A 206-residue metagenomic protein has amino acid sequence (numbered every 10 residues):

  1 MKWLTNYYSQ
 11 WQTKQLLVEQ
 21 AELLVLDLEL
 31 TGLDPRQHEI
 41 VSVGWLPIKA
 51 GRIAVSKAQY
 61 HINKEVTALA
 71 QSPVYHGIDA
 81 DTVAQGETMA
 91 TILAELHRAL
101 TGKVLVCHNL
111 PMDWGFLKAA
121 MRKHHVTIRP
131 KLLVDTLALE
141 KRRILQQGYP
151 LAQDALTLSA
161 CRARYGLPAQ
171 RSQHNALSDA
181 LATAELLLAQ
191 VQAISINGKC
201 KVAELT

Functional and structural regions predicted by a protein language model:
M1-Q15, R164, A184-T206: Acidic two-metal-ion nuclease catalytic site recognized across multiple nuclease folds, prominently DnaQ/RNase D-T
W3-L26, L30-K131, A152-H174: Conserved non-catalytic scaffold segment of RNase H-like nuclease domains
K103-L105, L151-Q153, L188-I196: Short, structured secondary-structure boundary patches
V134-A152: Short alpha-helix plus adjacent loop in nuclease-associated cores
N175-L186: Acidic, divalent-metal-coordinating active-site segment for phosphoryl/phosphodiester hydrolysis, typified by short
